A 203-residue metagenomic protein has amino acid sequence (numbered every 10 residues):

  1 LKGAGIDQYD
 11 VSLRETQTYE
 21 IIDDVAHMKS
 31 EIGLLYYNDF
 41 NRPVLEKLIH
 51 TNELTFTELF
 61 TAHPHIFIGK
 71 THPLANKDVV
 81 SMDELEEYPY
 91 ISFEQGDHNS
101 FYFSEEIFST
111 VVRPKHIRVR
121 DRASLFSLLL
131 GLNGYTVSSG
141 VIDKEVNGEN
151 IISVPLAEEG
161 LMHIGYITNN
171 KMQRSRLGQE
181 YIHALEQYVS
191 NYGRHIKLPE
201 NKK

Functional and structural regions predicted by a protein language model:
L1-E46: Central regulatory/effector-binding core of bacterial HTH transcription factors
I6, G140-G148, E158-K203: C-terminal effector-binding regulatory domain of bacterial HTH transcription factors
Q8-S12, H116, H163: Residues at or immediately flanking beta-strands
Q17, D24-E31, Y36, Q95-I152: Hydrophobic hinge/microswitch elements
N38, R42, D78, M82 (+4 more regions): Secondary-structure junction motif
V44, T51-T57, A62, A123-Q173: Beta-alpha-beta core module
L48-P64, I68-Y90: Flexible hinge/capping segments at coil-to-helix
